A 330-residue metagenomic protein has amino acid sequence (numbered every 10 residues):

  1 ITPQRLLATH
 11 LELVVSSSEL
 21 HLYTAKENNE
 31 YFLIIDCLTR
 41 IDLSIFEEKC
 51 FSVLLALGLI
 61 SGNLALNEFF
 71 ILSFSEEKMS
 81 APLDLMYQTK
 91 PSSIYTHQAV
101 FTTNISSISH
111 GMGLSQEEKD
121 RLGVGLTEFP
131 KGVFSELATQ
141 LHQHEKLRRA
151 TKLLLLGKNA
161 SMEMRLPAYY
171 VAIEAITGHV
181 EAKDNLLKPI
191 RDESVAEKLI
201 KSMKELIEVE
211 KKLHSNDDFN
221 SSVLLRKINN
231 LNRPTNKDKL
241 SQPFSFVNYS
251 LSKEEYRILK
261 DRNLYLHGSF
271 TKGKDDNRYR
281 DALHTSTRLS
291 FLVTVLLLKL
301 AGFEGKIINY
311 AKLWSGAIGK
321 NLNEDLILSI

Functional and structural regions predicted by a protein language model:
I1, T102-K119, K198-K204, V223-D238: Charged, low-complexity, helix/coiled-coil-prone segments
I1-L6, S115-L126, L206-H214, N232-S245: Short charge-dense sequence patches
I1-R149, L156-S161, Y279-D325: Charged, non-catalytic interaction/linker regions at domain boundaries that couple catalytic cores to substrate
E48, R149, S161-V171, S250-K260 (+2 more regions): Short, well-structured alpha-helical interface segments that form or flank functional binding sites
A56, A175-I176, Y265-G268: Generic structural signal for bulky hydrophobic/aromatic residues embedded in well-ordered secondary structure
T139-T151, L259-S269: Active-site-adjacent bridging/hinge elements
Q143-R233, I308-A317: Amphipathic alpha-helical interface elements
K211-I330: Polyanionic, low-complexity intrinsically disordered segments
